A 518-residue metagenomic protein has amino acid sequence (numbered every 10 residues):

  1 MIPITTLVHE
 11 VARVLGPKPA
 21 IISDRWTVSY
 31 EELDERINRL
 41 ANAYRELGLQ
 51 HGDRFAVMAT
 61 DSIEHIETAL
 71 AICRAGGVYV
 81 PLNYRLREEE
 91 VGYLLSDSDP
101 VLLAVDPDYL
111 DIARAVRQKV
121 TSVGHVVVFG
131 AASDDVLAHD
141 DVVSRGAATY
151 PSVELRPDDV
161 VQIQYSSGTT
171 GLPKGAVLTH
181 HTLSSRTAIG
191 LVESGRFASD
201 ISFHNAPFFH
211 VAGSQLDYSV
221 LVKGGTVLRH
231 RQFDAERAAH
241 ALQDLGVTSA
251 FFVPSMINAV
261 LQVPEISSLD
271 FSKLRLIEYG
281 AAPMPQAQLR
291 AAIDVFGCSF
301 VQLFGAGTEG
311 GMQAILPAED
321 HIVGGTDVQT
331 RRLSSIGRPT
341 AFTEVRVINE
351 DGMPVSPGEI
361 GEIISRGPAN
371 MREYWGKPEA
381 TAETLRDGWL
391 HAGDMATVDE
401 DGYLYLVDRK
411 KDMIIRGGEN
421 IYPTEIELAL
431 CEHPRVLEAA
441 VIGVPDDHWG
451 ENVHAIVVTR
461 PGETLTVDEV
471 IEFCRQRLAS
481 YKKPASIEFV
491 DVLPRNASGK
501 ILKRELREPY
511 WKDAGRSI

Functional and structural regions predicted by a protein language model:
P17, V128, S133-D134, G146-Y165 (+4 more regions): Conserved pre-ATP/AMP-binding loop-to-beta segment of ANL
W26, A41-E89, N420: Conserved AMP-binding/adenylate-forming
S29-E31, V161-S185: Conserved AMP-binding A3 loop
N42, E46-L47, R74-D141, P461-E463: Structural core segment of the AMP-binding/adenylate-forming
H65, L86, L103-V105, L242 (+8 more regions): AMP-binding/adenylate-forming catalytic core of the ANL superfamily
S184-I201, F209-S249, V263: Conserved AMP-binding/adenylation subdomain of ANL enzymes
V222, V247-F252, L261-T330, E344 (+1 more regions): Gly/Ser/Thr-rich phosphate-binding loop
I322, R338-F342, E350-T384, I421: Conserved ATP/PPi-binding loop(s) of AMP-dependent carboxylate-activating enzymes
